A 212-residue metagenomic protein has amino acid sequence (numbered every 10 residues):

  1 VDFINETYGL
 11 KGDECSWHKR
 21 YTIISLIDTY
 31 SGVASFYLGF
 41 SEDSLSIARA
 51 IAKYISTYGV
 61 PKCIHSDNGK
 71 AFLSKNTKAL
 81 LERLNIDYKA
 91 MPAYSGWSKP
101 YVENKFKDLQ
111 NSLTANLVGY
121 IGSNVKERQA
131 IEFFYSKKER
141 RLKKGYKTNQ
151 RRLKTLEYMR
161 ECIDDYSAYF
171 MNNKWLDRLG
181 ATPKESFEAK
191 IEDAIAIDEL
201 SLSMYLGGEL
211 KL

Functional and structural regions predicted by a protein language model:
V1-S56, V60-N68, A90-P92: A short, conserved beta-strand element enriched in hydrophobic/aromatic residues
E14-R20, S44-L45, S56-T57, K126-Q129 (+3 more regions): Charged DNA-binding/catalytic regions of mobile-element recombinases
W17-R20, S41-A48, Y58, A71-K75 (+3 more regions): Conserved structured core elements
V33, A71-L73, W97-S98, R178 (+1 more regions): Flexible loop/turn segments at secondary-structure boundaries
I51, K105-L113, I163-F170: Short amphipathic C-terminal alpha-helix that caps PH/PH-like domains
I64-S66, F72-R83, A90-R141: RNase H-like two-metal-ion nuclease catalytic core shared by retroviral integrases and related mobile-element nucleases
F133-K184: A conserved mid-domain beta-alpha-beta active-site/ligand-binding segment of alpha/beta enzyme cores
D164-L212: C-terminal, beta-rich DNA-binding module of retroviral/retroelements integrases
